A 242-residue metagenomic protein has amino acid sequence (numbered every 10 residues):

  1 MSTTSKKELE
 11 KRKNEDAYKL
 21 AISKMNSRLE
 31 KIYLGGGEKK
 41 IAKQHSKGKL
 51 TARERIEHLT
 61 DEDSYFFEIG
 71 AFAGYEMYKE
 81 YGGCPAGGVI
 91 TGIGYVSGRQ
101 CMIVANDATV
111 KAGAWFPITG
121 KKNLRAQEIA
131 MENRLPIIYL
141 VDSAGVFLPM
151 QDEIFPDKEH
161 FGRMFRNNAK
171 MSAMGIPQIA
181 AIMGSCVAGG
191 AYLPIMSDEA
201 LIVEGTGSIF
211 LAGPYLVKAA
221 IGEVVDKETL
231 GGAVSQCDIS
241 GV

Functional and structural regions predicted by a protein language model:
M1-S185, G189-Y192, M196-Y215, I221-V242: Terminal-region recognition feature
